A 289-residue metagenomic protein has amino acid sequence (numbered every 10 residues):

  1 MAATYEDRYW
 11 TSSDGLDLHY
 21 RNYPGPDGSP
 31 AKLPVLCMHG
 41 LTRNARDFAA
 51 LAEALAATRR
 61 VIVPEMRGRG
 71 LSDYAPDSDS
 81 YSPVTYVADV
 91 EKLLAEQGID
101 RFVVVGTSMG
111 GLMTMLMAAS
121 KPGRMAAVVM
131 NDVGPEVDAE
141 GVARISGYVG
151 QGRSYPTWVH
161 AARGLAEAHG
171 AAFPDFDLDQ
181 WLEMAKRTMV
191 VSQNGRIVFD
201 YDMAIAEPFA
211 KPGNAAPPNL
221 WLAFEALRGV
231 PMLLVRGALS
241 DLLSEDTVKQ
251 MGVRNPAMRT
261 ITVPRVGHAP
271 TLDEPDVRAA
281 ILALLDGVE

Functional and structural regions predicted by a protein language model:
M1-V35, A57-R59, I99-D100, D276 (+1 more regions): Alpha/beta-hydrolase fold catalytic core
S13, R21-D27, A49-A56, I62-V105: Active-site loop/oxyanion-hole signature of alpha/beta-hydrolase fold enzymes
L36-G40, R236: The conserved beta1-alpha1 loop
G40-R43, S108: Active-site glycine-rich loops that stabilize anionic/oxyanionic intermediates across multiple enzyme folds
D100-A139: Conserved hydrolase catalytic core segment
P156-A210: Conserved alpha/beta-hydrolase catalytic His-Asp/Glu region
V190-V253: Conserved serine/cysteine hydrolase catalytic core
V266-P275: Catalytic histidine-centered segment of alpha/beta-hydrolase-like enzymes
